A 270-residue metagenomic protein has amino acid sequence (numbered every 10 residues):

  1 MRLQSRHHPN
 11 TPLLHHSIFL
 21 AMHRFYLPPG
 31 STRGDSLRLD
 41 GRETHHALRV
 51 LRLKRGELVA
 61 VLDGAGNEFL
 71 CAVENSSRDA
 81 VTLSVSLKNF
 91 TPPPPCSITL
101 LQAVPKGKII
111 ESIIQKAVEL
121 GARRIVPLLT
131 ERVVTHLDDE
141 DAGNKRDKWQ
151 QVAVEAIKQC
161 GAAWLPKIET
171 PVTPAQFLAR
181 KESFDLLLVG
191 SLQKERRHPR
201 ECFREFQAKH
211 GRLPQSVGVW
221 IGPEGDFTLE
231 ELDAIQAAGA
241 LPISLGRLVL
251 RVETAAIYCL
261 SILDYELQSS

Functional and structural regions predicted by a protein language model:
L3-R6, L14-T91: N-terminal positively charged helical leader segments and presequences
G56, A117, A153, I235 (+1 more regions): Residue-level signal for inorganic ion chemistry
V59, P92-L101, H210-S216: Mobile, glycine- and charge-enriched loop segments and immediately flanking short secondary-structure elements within
L83, L165-E169, P242: Generic structural signal for residues in well-ordered beta-strands
F90-V189: RNA substrate-binding interface of SAM-dependent RNA methyltransferases
L187-L232, A240-S244: Active-site/ligand-binding-proximal alpha/beta "capping" segment
L229-S270: Structured adenosyl-cofactor binding patch, chiefly the S-adenosyl-L-methionine
